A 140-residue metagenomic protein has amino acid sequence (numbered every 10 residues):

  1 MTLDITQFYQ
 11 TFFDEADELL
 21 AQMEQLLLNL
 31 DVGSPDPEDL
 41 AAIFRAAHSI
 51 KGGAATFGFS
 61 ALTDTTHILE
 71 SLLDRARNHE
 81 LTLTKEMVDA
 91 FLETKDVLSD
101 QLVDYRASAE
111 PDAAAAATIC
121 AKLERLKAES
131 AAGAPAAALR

Functional and structural regions predicted by a protein language model:
M1-R140: Non-catalytic helical tethers at domain boundaries
